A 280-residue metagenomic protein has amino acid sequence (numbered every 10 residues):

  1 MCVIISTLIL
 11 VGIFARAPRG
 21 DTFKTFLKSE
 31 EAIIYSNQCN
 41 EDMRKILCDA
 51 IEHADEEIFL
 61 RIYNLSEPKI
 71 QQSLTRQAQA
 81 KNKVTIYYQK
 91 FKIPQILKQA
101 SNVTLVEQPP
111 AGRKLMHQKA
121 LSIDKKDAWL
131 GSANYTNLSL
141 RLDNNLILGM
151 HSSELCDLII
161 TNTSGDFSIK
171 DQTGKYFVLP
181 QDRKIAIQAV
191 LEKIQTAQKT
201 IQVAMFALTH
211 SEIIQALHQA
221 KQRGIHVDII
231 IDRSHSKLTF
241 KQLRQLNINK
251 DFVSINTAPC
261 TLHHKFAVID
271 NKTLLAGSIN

Functional and structural regions predicted by a protein language model:
M1-S6: N-terminal Sec-pathway targeting helices
L10-E57, R61-T196, S211-A216, Q222-T273 (+1 more regions): HKD-type phospholipase D/PLD-like phosphodiesterase module
K199-Q202: Active-site beta-loop-alpha substructure in enzyme catalytic cores, prototypically the cysteine-centered nucleophile
M205: Catalytic-core segments of thiol-dependent peptidases
